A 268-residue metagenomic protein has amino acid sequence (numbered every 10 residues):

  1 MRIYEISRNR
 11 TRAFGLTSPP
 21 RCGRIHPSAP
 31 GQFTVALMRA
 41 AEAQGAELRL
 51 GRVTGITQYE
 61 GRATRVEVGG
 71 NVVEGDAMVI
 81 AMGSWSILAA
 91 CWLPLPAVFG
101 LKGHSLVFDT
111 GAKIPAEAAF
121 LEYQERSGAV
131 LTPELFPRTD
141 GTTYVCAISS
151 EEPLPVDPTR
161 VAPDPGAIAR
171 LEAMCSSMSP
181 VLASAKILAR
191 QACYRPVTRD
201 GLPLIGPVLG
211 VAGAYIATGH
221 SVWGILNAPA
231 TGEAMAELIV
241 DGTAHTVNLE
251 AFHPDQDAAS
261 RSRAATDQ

Functional and structural regions predicted by a protein language model:
M1-G45, R49-L50, G55-R62, V197: Flavin (FAD/FMN) cofactor-binding and adjacent substrate-gating region of FAD-dependent oxidoreductase domains
M1-R8, A97-V98, S184, G242-L249: A short alpha-helix-loop-beta-strand transition element characteristic of N-terminal alpha/beta dinucleotide-binding
R49, V79, Y215-A217: Hydrophobic/aromatic beta-strand patches that form the interior of the parallel beta-sheet core in alpha/beta enzyme
A63-T64, T142-T143, Y215: Hydrophobic residues embedded in beta-strands of well-ordered beta-sheets
V68-A77: Core beta-strand elements of the Rossmann-like FAD/NAD(P) dinucleotide-binding domain in flavoenzyme oxidoreductases
A77, M82-G210: Active-site substrate-recognition segment that forms the wall of the catalytic cavity or substrate channel
S177-Q268: C-terminal catalytic lobe of FAD-dependent flavoproteins
